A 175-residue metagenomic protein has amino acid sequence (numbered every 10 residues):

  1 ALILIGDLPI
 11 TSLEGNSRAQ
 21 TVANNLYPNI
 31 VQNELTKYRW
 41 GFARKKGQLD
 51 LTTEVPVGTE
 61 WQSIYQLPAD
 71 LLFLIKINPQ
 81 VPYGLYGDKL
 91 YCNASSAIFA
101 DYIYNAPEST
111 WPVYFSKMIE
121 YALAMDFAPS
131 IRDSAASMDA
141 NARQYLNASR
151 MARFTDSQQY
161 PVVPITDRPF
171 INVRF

Functional and structural regions predicted by a protein language model:
L2-F175: Glycine-enriched, solvent-exposed interface loops adjoining structured elements
